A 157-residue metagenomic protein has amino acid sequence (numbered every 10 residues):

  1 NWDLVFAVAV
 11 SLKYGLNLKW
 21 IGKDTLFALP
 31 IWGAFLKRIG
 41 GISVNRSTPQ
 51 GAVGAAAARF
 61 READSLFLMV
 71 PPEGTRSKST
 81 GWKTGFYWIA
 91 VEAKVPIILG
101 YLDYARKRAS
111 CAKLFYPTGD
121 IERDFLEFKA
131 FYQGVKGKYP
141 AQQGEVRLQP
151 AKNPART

Functional and structural regions predicted by a protein language model:
N1-G134, Y139, R147-A151: Soluble catalytic domains of membrane acyltransferases
P154-T157: A composition-biased, non-transmembrane "mature-region" signal
